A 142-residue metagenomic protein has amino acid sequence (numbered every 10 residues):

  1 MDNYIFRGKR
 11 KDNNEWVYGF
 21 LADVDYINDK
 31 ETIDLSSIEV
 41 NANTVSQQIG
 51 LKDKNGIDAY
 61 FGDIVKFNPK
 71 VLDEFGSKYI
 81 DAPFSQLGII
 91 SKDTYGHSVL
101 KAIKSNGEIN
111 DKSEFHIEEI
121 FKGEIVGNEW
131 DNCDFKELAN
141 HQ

Functional and structural regions predicted by a protein language model:
M1-Q142: Secondary-structure transition motif
